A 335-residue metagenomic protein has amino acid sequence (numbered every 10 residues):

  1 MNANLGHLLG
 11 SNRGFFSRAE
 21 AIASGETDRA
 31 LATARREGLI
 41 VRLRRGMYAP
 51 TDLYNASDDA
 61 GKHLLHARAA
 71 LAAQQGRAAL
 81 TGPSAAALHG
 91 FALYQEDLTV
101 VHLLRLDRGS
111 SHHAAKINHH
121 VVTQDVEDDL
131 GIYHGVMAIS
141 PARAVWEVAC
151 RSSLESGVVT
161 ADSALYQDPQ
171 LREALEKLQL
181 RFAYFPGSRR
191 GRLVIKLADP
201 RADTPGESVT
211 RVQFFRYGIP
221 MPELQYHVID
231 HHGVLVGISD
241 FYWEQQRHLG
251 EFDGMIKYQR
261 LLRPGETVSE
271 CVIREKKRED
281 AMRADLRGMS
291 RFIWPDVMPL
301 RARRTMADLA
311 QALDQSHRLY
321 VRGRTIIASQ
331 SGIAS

Functional and structural regions predicted by a protein language model:
M1-G187, Q311-S335: Short gly/ser-rich loop at a beta-strand->alpha-helix junction or flexible surface loop bordering the NTP-binding
H7, S11, G25-A30, L165-S335: Surface segments flanking catalytic/ligand-binding clefts of nucleic-acid enzymes
